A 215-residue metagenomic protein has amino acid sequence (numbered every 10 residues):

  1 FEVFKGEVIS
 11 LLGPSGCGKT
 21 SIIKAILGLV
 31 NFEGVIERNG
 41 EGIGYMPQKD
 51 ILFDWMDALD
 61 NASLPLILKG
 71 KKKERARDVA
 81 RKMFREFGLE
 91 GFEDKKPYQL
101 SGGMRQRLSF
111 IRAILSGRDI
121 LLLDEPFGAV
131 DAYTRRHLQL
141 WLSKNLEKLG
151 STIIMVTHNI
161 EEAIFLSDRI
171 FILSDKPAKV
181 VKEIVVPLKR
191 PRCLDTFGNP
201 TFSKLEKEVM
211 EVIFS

Functional and structural regions predicted by a protein language model:
L12-P14: The feature captures the beta-strand-to-loop junction immediately N-terminal to the Walker
L27: Helix-to-loop junction immediately C-terminal to a conserved catalytic motif
M56-S63: Short coil-to-helix segment of the ABC ATPase nucleotide-binding domain corresponding to the Q-loop/switch region
E74-F92, S143-K144: Conserved ABC ATPase "signature" region
K96-L100, M104: Conserved ABC ATPase signature
F110: Hydrophobic anchor residue at the start of the ABC signature
L115-D119: A short, proline-enriched helix->beta-strand linker immediately N-terminal to the Walker B motif in ABC-type P-loop
